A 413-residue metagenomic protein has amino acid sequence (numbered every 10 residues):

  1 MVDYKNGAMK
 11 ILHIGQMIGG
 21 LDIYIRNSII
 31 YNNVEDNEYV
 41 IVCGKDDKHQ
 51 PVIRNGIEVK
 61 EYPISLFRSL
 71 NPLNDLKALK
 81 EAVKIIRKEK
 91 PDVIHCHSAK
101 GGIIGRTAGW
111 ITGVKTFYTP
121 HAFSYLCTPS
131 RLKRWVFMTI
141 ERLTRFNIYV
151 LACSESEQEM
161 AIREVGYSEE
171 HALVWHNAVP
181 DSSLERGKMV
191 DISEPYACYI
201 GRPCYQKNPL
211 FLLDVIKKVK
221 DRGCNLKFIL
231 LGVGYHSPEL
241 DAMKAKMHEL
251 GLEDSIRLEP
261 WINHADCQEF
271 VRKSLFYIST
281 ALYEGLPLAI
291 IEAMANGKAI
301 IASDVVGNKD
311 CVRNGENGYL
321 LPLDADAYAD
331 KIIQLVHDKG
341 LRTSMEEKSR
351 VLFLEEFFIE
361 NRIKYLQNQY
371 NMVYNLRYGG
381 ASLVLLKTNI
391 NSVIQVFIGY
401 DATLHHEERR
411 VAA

Functional and structural regions predicted by a protein language model:
L12, V190-I216, I229: Conserved donor-binding/catalytic core segment of Leloir-type glycosyltransferases
H13-N74, E157, E239: N-terminal strand-loop element at the rim of the active site of nucleotide-sugar-dependent glycosyltransferases
V42-K48, I200, K227-A242, P260: Glycosyltransferase donor-sugar binding loop
Y62-P63, R145-E185, Y199: Donor nucleotide-sugar binding/catalytic pocket of nucleotide-sugar-dependent glycosyltransferases
D241-I262: Nucleotide-activated donor-binding/catalytic signature segment of Leloir-type glycosyltransferases, i.e., the conserved
L282: Aromatic "clamp/platform" in nucleotide-sugar-dependent glycosyltransferases that forms part of the donor/acceptor
A299-A302: Short hydrophobic beta-strand element within catalytic cores of glycosyltransferases and related nucleotide-activated
N314-G315, Y319-D326, Q334-G340: Conserved acidic donor-binding segment of nucleotide-sugar-dependent glycosyltransferases
